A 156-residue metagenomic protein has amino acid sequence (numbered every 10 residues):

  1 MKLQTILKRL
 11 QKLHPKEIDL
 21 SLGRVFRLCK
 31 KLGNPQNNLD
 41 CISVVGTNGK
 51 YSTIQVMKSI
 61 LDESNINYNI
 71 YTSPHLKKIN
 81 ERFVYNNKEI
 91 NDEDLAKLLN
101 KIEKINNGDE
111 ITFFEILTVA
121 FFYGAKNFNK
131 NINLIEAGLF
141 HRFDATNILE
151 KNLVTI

Functional and structural regions predicted by a protein language model:
M1-K16: Charged, amphipathic alpha-helical linker segments immediately N-terminal to NTP-binding catalytic cores
K8-K12, K30-D40, M57: Non-catalytic interaction surface on structured domains
K16, L22, F26-N37, E63-E150: ATP-dependent carboxylate-amine ligase catalytic core
D40-V44, S52-N69: A conserved segment at the C-terminal end of the G1
L153-I156: Conserved beta-strand/loop subsegment of P-loop NTPase cores
